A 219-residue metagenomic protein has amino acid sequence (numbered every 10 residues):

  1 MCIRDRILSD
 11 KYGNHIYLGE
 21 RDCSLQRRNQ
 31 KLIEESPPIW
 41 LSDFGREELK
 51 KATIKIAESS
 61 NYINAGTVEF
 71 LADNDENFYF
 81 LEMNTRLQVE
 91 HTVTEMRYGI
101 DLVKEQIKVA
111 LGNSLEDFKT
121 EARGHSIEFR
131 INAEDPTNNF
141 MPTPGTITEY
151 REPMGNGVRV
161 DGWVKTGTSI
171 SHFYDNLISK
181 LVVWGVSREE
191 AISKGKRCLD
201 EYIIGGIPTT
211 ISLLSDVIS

Functional and structural regions predicted by a protein language model:
R4-S219: ATP-dependent carboxylate activation and anion-phosphoryl transfer catalytic cores that bind Mg-ATP to form
